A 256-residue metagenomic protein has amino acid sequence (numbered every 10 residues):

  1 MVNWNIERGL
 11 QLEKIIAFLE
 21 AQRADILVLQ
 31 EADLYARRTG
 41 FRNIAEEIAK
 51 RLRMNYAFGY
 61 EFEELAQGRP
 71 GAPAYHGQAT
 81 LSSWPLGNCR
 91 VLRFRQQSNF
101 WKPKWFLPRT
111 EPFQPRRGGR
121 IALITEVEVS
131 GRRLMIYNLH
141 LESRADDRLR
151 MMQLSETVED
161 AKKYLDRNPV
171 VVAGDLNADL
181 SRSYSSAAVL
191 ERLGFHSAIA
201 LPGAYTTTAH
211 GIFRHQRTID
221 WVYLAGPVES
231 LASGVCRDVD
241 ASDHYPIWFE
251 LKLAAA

Functional and structural regions predicted by a protein language model:
M1-N5, I15-F41, L81, T125 (+4 more regions): Active-site beta-strand/loop signature of hydrolases that rely on acidic residues for catalysis
N3-R8, F113-Q114, D146-R150: Short, flexible loop segments at the rims of nucleotide/cofactor-binding pockets, characterized by
I6-G9, D33-Y35, F62-L65, L86-G87 (+2 more regions): Solvent-exposed loop/turn segments at secondary-structure junctions within structured extracellular/periplasmic domains
A32-G131, V235-C236: Structured beta-strand-rich core segments of catalytic domains in phosphoester-bond hydrolases
R38-F41, N55-S82, R148, N177-W248: Active site of divalent-metal-dependent phosphoester/diester hydrolases
P85-R90, L134, V228-L231, A256: Short helix-loop capping/hinge motifs at secondary-structure junctions, enriched in acidic/polar residues
E128-R150: Metal-dependent phosphoester/phosphodiester hydrolase catalytic core
D147-A161: Alpha-helical scaffold elements lining the catalytic groove of polysaccharide deacetylases
